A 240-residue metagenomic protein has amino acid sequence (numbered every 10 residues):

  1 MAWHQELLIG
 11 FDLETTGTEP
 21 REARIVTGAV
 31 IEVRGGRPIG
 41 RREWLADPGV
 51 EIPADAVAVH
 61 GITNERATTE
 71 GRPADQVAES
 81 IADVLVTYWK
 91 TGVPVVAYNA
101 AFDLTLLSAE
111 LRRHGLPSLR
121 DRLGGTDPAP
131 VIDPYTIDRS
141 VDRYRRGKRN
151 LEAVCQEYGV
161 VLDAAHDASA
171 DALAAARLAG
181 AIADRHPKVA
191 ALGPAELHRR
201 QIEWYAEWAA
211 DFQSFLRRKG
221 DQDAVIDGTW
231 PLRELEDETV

Functional and structural regions predicted by a protein language model:
M1-R24, V33-P38, I62, T69-V240: DEDD superfamily 3′-5′ metal-dependent exonuclease/proofreading module
T27-A29: Conserved beta-strand and immediately adjacent loop positions that scaffold enzyme active sites
E32-E51: Short glycine-rich, Thr/Ser-proximal phosphate-binding strand/loop in the N-terminal lobe of ATP-dependent enzymes
V50-D55, R149: Short, glycine/polar-rich helix-capping loops at beta-to-alpha or helix-loop-helix junctions that flank or form
D55-E65: Short, basic/glycine-rich phosphate-binding loops at helix/coil junctions that contact nucleotide phosphates
